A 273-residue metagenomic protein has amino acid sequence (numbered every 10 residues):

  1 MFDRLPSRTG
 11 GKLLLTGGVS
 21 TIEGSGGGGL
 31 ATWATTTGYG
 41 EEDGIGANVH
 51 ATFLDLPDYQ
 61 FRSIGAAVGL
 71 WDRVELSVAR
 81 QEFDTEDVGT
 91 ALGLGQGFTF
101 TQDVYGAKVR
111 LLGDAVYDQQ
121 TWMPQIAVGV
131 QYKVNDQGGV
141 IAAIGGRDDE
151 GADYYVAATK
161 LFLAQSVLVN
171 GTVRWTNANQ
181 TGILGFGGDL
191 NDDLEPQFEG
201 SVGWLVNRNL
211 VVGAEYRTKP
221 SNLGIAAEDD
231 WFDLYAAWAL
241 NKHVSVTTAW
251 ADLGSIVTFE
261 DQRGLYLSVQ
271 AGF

Functional and structural regions predicted by a protein language model:
M1-V167, W175-N177, V206-L210, P220-A227 (+3 more regions): Transmembrane beta-barrel domains of Gram-negative outer membranes and organellar outer membranes
V169-R217: A mid-sequence, solvent-exposed acidic-amphipathic segment
L194, V202, G224-E228, F232 (+3 more regions): Short amphipathic alpha-helical interaction segments
I256-Y266, F273: Short glycine/proline-enriched turn or capping motifs at secondary-structure junctions
